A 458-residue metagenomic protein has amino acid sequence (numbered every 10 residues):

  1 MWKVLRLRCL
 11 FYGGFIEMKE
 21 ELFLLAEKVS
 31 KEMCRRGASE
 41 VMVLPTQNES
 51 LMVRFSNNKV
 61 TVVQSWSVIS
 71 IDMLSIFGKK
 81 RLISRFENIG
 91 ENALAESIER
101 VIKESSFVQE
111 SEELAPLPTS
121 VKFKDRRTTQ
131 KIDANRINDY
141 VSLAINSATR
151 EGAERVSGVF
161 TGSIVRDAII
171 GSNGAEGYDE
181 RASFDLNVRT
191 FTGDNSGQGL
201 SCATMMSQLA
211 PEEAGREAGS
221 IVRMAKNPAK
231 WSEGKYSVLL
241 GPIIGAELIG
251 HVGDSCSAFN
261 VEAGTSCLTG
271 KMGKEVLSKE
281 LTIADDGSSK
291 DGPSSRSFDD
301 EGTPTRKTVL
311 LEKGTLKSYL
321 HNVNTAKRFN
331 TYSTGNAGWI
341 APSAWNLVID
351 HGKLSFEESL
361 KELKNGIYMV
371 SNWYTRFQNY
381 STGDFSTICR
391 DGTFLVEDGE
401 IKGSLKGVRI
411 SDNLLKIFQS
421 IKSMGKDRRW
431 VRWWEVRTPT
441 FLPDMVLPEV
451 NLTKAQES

Functional and structural regions predicted by a protein language model:
K19-K31, R36-M52, N92-D179, E212-A246 (+1 more regions): Acidic low-complexity segments
A38-I71, V156-G177, K364-C389: Structured beta-strand/loop patches that form or line metal/cofactor-binding pockets in enzymes
L51-S106: N-terminal alpha-helical targeting/anchoring segments
Q64-F77, E176-A203, L310-E312, C389-D398: Short beta-strand elements
A175-T269: Internal metal/ion-chelating core segments
K271-S458: Dual-mode signal for accessory low-complexity, basic/Gly-rich regions
